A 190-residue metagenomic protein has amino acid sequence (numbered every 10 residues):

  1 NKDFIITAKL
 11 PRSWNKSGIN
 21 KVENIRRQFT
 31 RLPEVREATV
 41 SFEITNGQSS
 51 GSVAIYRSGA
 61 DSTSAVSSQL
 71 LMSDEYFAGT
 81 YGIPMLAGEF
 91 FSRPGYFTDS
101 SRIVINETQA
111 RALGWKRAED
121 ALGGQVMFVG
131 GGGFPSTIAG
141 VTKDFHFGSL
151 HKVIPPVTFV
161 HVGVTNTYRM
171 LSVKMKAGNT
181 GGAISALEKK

Functional and structural regions predicted by a protein language model:
N1-A65, L70, T98: Membrane-proximal extracellular/periplasmic loop immediately following the first transmembrane helix
N1-A8, Y76-G79, P84, K152-V153: Membrane-proximal juxtamembrane linkers immediately C-terminal to transmembrane helices
K9, T39, Q125-M127, S172: Residues embedded in well-ordered beta-strands within globular domains across many folds
R12-S13, F42-G47, Q109-A110, K143-H146 (+1 more regions): Short, solvent-exposed loop/turn segments at secondary-structure junctions
I19-E37, E107-T108, G132-K190: "Rare, low-scoring activations can occur in soluble or secreted enzymes where short amphipathic helices or signal
E34, E43, G59-D61, G82 (+6 more regions): Hydrophobic alpha-helix feature that most strongly marks membrane-spanning transmembrane helices and their immediate
S64-Q69, E89-V104, G123-D144, V162-T167: Beta-strand-rich non-transmembrane domains
E75-E89, S100, V104-G123: Short, solvent-exposed hinge/capping segments at secondary-structure junctions
